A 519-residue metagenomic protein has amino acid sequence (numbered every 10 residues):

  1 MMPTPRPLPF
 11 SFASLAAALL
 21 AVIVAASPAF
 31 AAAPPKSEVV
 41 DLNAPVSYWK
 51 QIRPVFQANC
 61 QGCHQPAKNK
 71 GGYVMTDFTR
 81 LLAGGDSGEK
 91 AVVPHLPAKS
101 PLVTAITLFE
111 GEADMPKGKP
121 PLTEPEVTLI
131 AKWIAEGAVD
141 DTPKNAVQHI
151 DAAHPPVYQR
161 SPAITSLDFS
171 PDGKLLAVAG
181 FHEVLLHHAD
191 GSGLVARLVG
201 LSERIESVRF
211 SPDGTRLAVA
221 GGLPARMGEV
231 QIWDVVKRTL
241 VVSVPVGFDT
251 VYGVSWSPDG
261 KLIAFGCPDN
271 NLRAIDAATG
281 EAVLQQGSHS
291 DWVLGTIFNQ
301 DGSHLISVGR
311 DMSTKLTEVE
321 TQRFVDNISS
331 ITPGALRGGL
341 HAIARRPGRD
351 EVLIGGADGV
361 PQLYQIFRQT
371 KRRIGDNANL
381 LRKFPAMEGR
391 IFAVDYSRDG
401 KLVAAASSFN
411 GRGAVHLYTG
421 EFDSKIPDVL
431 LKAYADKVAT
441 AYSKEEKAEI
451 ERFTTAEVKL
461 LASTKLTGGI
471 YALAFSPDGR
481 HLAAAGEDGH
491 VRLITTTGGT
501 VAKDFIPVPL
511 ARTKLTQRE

Functional and structural regions predicted by a protein language model:
M1-F12: N-terminal secretory signal peptides that target proteins for export/translocation
M2-T4, I23, A29-F30, W49 (+2 more regions): Residue-level detector of alpha-helical hydrophobic segments embedded in or interacting with membranes
R6-L8, A26, V501: N-terminal leader/targeting signatures
F12-S14, A32, P212, Q300: Generic detector of N-terminal low-structure segments
A13-S27: Bacterial N-terminal signal peptides
P28-P171, G180-F181: Aromatic- and Gly/Pro-enriched helix-to-coil junctions and flexible linker segments
D141-E519: WD40-repeat beta-propeller superdomains and closely related acidic/aromatic-rich repeat-like regions
